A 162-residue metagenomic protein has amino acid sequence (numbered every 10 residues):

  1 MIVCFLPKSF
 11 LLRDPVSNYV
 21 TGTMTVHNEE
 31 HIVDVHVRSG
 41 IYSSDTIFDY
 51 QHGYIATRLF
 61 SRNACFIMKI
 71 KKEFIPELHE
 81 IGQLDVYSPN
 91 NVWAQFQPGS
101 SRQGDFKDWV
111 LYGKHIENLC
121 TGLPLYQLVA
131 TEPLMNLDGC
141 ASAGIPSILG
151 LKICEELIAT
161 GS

Functional and structural regions predicted by a protein language model:
M1-V37: Signal-peptide-cleavage-adjacent N-terminal segments of secreted and extracellular proteins
L6, N18-V20, K72-I75, N90 (+1 more regions): Low-complexity, intrinsically disordered regions enriched in charged/polar residues
N18, N28, N63, N90-N91 (+2 more regions): Detector for Asparagine
M24, S44-T46, W109: Residues embedded in well-ordered secondary-structure elements
V35-D85: An acidic-aromatic
I81-N90, Q103-G104: Alpha-helical bundle protein-protein interaction modules that mediate dimerization/oligomerization and scaffolding
W93-S162: A eukaryote-biased signal for long
